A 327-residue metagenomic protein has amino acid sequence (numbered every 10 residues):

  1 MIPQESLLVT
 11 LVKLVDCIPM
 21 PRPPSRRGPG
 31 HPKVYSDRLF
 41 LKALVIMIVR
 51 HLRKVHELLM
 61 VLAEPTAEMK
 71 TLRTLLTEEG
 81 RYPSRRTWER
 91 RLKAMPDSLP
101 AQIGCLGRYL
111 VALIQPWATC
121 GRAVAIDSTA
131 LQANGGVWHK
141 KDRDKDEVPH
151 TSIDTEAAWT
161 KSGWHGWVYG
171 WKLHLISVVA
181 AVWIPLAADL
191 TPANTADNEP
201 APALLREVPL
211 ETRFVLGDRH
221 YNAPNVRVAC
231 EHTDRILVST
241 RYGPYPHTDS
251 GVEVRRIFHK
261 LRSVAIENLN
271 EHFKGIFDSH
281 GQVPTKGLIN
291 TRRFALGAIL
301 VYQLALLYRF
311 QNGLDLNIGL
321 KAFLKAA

Functional and structural regions predicted by a protein language model:
I2-I46, R50: Basic, short loop/linker segments at the boundary and entry of helix-turn-helix/winged-helix-like folds
P29-H31, Y242-G251, L314, I318-A322 (+1 more regions): Arg/Lys-rich, glycine/proline-spaced intrinsically disordered segments in nuclear chromatin/transcription regulators
P29-R38, W164-G166, P284-A295: Structural motif
V55-L76: DNA-recognition alpha helix
T71-P96: Major-groove recognition helix of helix-turn-helix-like DNA-binding domains
R90-R219, P224-H232: Polybasic low-complexity intrinsically disordered regions
R219-T285: Helix-centered, glycine/charged polyanion-binding patches within enzymatic domains that contact phosphate-containing
R256-A327: Basic, amphipathic alpha-helical segments enriched in Lys/Arg and hydrophobic/aromatic residues
